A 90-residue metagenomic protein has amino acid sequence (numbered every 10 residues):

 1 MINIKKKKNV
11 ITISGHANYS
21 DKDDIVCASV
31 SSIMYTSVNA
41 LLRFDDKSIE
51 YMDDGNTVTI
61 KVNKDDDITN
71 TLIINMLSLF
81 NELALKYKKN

Functional and structural regions predicted by a protein language model:
M1-I25, S32-Y35, N39-N90: N-terminal intrinsically disordered, cationic/polar leader segments that include organellar targeting peptides
